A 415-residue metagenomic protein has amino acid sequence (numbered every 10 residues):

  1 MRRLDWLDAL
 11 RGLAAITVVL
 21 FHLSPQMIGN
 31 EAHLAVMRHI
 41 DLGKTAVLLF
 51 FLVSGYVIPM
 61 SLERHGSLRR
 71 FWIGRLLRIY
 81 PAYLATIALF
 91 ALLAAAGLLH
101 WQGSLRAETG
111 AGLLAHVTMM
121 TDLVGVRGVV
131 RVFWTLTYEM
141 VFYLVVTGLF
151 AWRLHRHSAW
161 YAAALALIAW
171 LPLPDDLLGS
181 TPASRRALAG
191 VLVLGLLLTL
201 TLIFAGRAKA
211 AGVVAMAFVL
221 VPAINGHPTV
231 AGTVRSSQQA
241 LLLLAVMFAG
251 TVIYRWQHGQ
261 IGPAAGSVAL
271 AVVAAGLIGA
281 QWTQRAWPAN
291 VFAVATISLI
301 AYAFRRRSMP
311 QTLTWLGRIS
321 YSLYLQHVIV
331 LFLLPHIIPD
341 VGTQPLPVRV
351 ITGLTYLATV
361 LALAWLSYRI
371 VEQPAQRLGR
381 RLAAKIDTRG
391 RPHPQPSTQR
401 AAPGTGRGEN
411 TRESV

Functional and structural regions predicted by a protein language model:
L4-D5, L34-V47, V126-Y138, D175-G195 (+4 more regions): Interfacial loop-to-helix transition and helix-capping segments at the boundaries of transmembrane helices
D5-L62, Y80-Y83, G317-S320, Y324-L325 (+1 more regions): Functionally critical transmembrane alpha-helices in membrane proteins and complexes, commonly lining
T17-H22, S54, I58, A88-L92 (+2 more regions): Membrane-interfacial alpha-helical segments at the cytosolic side of multi-pass membrane proteins
K44-L48, S61-G97, A107, A111-A115 (+8 more regions): Transmembrane alpha-helical segments and their boundary/interface "anchor" motifs in multi-pass integral membrane
P59-H65, A95, G148-H157, L198-A208 (+5 more regions): Structural signal for the C-terminal ends of transmembrane alpha-helices and the immediately following loop
I79, Y83-L144, H157, L167-G179 (+1 more regions): Membrane-interface helix-loop-helix regions
Q239-Q257, A265-Q373, P392: Alpha-helical transmembrane segments of multi-pass integral membrane proteins
L334, P374-V415: Membrane-proximal cytoplasmic C-terminal regulatory module of class A 7TM GPCRs
